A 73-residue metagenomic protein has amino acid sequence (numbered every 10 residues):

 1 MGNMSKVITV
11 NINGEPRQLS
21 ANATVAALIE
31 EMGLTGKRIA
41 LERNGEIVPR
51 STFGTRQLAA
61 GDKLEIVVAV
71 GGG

Functional and structural regions predicted by a protein language model:
M1-G72: Ubiquitin-like/PB1-type beta-grasp interaction modules and other compact soluble beta-rich domains
